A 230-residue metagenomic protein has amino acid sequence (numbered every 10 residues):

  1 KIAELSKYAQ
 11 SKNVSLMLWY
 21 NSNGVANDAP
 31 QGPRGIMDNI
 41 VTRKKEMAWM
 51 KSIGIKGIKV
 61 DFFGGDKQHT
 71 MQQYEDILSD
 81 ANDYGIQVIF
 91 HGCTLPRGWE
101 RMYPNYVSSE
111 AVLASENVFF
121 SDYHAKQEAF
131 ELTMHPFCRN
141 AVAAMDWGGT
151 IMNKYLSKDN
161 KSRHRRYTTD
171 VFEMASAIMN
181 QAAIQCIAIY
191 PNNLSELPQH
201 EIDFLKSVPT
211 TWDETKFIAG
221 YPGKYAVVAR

Functional and structural regions predicted by a protein language model:
K1-T168: Aromatic- and carboxylate-enriched substrate-binding clefts and catalytic-loop regions of carbohydrate-active enzymes
A48, E173-A177, G223: Feature representing long, continuous alpha-helical segments
Y84, A177, A182-C186, L205-T211: Change "in soluble alpha/beta enzymes" to "in soluble alpha/beta proteins
E110, K154, M179-Q181, P191 (+2 more regions): Residue-level detector of solvent-exposed, low-hydrophobicity positions
D146, I178, A226-V228: Generic structural signal for residues positioned in beta-strands
S162-R163, F172-N192, K216-F217: Catalytic domains of carbohydrate-active enzymes that cleave complex glycans
I189-R230: Glycan-recognition and catalytic regions of carbohydrate-active enzymes
